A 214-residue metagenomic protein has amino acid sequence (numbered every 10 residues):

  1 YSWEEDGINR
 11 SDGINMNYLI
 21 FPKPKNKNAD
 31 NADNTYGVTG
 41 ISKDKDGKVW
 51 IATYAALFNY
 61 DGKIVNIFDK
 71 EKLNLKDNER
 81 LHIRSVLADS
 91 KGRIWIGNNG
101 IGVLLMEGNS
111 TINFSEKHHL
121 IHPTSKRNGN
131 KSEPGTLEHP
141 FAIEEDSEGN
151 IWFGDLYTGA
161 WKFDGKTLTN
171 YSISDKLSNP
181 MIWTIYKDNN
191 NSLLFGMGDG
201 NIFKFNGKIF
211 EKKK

Functional and structural regions predicted by a protein language model:
Y1-K214: Carboxylate-rich, polar loop motifs that coordinate divalent cations or form catalytic acidic clusters
